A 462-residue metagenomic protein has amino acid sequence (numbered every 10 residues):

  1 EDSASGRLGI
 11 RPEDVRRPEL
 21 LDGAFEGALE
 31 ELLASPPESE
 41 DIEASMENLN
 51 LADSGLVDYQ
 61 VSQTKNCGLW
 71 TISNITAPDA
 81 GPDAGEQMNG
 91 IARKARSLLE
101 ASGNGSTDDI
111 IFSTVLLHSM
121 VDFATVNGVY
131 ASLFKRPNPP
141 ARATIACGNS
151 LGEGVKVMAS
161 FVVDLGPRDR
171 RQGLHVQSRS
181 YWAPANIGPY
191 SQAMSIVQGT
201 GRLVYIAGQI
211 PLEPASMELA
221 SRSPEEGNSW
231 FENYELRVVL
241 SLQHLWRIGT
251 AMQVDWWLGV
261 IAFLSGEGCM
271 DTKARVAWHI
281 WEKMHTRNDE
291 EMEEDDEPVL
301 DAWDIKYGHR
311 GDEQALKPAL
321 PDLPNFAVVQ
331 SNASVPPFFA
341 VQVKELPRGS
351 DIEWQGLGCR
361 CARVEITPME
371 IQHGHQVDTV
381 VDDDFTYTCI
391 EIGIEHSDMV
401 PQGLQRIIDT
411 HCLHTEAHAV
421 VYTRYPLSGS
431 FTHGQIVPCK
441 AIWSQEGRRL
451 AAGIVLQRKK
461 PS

Functional and structural regions predicted by a protein language model:
E1-S462: Short, polar/acidic, helix-capping and beta-turn segments at strand->helix junctions that line the mouths
